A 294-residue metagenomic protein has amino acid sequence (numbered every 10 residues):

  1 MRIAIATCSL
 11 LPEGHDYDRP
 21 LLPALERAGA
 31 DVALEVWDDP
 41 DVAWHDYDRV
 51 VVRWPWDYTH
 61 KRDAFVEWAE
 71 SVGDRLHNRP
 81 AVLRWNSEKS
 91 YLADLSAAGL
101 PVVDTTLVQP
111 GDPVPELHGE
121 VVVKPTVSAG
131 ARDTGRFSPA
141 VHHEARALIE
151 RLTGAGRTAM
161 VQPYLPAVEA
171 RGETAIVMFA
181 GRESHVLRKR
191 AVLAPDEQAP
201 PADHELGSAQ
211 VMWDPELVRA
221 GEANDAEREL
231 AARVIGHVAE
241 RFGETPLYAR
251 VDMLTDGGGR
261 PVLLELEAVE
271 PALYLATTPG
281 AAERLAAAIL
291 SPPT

Functional and structural regions predicted by a protein language model:
M1-T7, A69-G73, A81-T174, F179 (+4 more regions): Active-site nucleotide/adenylate-binding loops and adjacent lid/helix of ATP-dependent enzymes
S9-Q109: Conserved N-proximal alpha/beta basic substrate-recognition cap immediately N-terminal to, or forming the N-lobe
A30, L100-P101, H118, E240-L247: Short secondary-structure junctions
D41-A43, L165-E169, L254-G257: A short beta-turn/loop motif at secondary-structure boundaries
Y47-V51, K124, T174-M178, T255 (+1 more regions): A short beta-strand motif that forms the metal-chelation/ATP-contact edge of phosphoryl-transfer active sites
W56, A131, V192-P195, E267-T277: Glycine-rich phosphate/pyrophosphate-binding beta-alpha loops
P139-R241, V262: Phosphate-binding site of ATP-dependent enzymes
A223-T294: ATP-dependent carboxylate activation and anion-phosphoryl transfer catalytic cores that bind Mg-ATP to form
